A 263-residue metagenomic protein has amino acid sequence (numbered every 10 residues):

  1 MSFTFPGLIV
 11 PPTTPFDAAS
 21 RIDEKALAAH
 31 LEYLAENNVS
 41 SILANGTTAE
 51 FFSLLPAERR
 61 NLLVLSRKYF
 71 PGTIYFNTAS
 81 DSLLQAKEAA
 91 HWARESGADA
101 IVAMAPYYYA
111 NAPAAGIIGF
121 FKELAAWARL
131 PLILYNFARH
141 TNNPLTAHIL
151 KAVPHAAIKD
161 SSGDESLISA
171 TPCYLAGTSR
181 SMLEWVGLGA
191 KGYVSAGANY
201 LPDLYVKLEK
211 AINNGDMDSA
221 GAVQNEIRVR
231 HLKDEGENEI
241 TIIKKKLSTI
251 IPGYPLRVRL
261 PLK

Functional and structural regions predicted by a protein language model:
S2-A147: Active-site beta->alpha loop and helix N-cap motifs at the rims of alpha/beta catalytic domains
F3-P6, V10, S195, N199 (+1 more regions): Alpha-helix N-cap/helix-start motif at coil-to-helix transitions, marked by capping-box chemistry
V10, V206, K210, K244-S248: Generic alpha-helical structural context detector
R59, L63, A86, I168 (+3 more regions): A general structural signal for well-ordered alpha-helical segments in protein cores
E123-W127, F137-E235: Catalytic alpha/beta core domains of metabolic enzymes, predominantly
V186-G187, E226-L262: Conserved short secondary-structure transition element at the edge of the structured enzyme core that lines
